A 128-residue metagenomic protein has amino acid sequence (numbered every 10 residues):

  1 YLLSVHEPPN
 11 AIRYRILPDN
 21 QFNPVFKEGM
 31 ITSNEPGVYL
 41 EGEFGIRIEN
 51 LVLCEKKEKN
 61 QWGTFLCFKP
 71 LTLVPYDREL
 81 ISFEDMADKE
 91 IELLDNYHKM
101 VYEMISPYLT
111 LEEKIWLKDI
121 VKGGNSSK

Functional and structural regions predicted by a protein language model:
L2-K128: Charged, cofactor-coupling segments
